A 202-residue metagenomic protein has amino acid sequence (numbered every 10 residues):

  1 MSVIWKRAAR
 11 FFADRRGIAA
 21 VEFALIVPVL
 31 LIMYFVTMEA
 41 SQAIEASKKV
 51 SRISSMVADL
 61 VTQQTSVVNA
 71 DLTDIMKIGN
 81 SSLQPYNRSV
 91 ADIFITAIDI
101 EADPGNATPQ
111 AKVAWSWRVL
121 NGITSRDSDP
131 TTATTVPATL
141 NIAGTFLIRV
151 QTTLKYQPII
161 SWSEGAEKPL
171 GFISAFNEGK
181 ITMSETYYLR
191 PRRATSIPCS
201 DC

Functional and structural regions predicted by a protein language model:
M1-S81, I93-I98: Alpha-helical assembly-interface signal, strongest on the long, hydrophobic N-terminal helix that forms
S55-C202: Short, conserved structural patches
